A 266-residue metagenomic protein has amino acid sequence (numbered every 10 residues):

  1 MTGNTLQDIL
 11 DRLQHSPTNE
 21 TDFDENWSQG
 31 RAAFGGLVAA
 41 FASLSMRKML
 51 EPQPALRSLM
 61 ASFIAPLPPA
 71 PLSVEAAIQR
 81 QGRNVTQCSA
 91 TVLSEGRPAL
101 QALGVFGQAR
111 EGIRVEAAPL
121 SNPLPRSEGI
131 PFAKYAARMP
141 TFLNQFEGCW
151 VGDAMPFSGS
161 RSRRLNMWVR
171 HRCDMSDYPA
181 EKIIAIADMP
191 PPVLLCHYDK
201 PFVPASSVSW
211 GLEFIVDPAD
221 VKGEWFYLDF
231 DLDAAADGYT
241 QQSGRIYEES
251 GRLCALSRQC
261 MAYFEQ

Functional and structural regions predicted by a protein language model:
M1-Q266: Terminal targeting signals and extreme-terminal segments of soluble enzymes
